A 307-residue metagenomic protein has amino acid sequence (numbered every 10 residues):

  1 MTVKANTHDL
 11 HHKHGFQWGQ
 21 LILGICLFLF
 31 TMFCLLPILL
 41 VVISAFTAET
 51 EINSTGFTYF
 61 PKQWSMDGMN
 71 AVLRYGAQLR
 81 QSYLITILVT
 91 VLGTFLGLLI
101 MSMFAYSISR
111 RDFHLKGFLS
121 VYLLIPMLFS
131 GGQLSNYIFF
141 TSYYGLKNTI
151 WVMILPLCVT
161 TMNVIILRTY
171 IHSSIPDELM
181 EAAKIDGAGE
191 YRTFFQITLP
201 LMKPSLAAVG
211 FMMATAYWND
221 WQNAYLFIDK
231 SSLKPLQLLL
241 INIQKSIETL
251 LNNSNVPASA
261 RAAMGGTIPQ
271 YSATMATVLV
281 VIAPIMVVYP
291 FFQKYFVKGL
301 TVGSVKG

Functional and structural regions predicted by a protein language model:
T2-G307: A hydrophobic, multi-pass inner-membrane permease signature
